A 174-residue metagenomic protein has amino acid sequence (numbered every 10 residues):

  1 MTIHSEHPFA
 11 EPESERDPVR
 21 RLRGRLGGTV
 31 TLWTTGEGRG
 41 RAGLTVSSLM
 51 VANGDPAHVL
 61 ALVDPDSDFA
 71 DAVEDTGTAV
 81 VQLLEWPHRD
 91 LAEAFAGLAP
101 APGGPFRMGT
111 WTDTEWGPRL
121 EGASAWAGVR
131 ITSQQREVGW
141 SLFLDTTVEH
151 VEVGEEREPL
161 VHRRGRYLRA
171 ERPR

Functional and structural regions predicted by a protein language model:
T2-R174: Basic, polyanion-binding surface patches
